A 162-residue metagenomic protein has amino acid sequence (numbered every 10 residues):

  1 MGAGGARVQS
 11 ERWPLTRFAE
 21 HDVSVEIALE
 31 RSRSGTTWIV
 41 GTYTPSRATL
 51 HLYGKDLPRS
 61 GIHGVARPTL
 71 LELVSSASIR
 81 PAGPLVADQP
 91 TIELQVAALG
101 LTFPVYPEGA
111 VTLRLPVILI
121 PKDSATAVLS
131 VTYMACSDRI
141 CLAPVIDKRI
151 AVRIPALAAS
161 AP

Functional and structural regions predicted by a protein language model:
G2-P162: Extracellular/lumen-exposed scaffold segments
